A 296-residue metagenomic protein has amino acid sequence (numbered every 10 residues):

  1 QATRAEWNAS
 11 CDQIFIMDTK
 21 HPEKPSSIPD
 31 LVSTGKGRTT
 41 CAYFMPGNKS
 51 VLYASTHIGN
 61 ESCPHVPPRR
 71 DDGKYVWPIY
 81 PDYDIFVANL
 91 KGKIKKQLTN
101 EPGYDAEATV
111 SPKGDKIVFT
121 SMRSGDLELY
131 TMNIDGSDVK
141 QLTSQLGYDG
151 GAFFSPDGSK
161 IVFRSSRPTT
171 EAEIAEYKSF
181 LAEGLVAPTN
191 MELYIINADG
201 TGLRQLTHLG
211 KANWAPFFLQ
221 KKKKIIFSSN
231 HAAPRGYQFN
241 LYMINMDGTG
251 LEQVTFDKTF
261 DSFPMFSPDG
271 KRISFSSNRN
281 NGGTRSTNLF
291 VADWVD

Functional and structural regions predicted by a protein language model:
A2-Q13, S33-T39, A54-D84, T99-D105 (+7 more regions): A flexible loop/linker signature enriched in serine peptidases of the S9 family
D12-V51: Blade-loop segments of beta-propeller domains
T19-P22, N89-K93, N133-S137, N197-T201 (+2 more regions): Short loop/turn segments that connect beta-strands within beta-propeller blades
S26-D30, Y75, D82, K93-K96 (+3 more regions): Predominantly a core beta-strand signature of beta-propeller blades across repeat-based propeller domains
P46-G47, P112-K113, P156-D157, Q220-K221 (+1 more regions): Residue-level detector of Asp-centered blade-edge/turn motifs that repeat once per structural unit in beta-propeller
V51, I117-V118, I161, I225 (+1 more regions): Hydrophobic beta-strand positions that form the internal "hydrophobic ladder" of WD40/Gbeta-like beta-propeller blades
